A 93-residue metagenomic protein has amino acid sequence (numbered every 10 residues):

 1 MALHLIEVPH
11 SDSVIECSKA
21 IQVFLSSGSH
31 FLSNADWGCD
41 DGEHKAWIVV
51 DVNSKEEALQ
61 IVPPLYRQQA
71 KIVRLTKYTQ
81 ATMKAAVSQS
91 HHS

Functional and structural regions predicted by a protein language model:
M1-S93: Conserved, structured core segments of small domains
